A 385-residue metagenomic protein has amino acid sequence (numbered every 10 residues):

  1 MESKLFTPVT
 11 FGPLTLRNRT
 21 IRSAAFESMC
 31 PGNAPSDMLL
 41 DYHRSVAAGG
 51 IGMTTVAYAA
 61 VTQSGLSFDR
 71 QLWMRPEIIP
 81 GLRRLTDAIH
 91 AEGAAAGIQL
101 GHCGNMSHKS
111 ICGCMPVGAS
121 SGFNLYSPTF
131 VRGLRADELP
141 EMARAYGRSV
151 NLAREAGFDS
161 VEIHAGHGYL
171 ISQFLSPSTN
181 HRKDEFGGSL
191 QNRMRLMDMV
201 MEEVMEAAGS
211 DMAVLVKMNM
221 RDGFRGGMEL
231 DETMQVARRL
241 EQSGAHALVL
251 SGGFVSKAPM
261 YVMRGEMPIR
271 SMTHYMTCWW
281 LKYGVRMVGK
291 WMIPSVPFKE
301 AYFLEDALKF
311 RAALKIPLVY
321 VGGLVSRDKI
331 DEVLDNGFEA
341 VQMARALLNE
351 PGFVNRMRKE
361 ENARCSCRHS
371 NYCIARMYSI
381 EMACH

Functional and structural regions predicted by a protein language model:
M1-H385: Flavin-dependent oxidoreductase catalytic cores
